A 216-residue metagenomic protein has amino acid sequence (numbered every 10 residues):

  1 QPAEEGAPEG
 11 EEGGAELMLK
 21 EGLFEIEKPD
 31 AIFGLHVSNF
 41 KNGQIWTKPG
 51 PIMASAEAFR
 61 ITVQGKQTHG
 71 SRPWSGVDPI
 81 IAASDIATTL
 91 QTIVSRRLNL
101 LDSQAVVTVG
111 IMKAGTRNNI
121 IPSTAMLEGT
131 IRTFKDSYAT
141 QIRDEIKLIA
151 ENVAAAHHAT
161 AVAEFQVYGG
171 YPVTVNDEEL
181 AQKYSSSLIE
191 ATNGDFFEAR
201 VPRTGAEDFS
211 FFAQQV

Functional and structural regions predicted by a protein language model:
Q1-I111, T116-I120: Histidine/acidic-residue-rich, glycine-tolerant segments that coordinate divalent metal ions
I81-V216: Metal-dependent amide/peptide-bond hydrolase catalytic core, centered on the "pita-bread" metallohydrolase fold
